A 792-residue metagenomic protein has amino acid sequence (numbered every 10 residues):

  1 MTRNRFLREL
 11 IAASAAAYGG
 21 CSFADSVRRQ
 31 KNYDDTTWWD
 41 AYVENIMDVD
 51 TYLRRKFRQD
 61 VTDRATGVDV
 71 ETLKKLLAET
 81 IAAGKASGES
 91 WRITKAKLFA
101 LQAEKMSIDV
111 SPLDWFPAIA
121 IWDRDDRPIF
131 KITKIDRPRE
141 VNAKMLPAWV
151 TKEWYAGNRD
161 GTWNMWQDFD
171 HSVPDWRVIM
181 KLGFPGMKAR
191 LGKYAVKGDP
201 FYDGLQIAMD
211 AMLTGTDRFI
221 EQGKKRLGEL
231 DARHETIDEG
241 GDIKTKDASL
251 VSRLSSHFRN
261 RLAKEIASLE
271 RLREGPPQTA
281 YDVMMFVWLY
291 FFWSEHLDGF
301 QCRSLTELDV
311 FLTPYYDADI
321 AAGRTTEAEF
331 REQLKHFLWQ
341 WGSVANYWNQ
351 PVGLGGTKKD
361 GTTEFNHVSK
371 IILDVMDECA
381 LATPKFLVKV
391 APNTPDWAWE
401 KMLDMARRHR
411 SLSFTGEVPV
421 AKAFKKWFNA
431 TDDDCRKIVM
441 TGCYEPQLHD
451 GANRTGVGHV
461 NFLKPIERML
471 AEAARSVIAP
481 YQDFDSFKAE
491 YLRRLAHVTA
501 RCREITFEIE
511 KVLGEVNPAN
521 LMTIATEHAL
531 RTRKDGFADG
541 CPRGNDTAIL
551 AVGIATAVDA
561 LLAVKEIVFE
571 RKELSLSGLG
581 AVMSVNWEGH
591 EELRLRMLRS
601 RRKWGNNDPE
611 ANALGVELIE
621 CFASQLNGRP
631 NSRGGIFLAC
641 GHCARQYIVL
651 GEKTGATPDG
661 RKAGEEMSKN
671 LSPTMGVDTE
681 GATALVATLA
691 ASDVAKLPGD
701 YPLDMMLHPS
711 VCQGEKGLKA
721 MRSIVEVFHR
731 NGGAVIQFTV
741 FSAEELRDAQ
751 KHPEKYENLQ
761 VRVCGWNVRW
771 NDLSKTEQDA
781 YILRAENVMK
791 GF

Functional and structural regions predicted by a protein language model:
M1-T2: N-terminal secretory signal peptides
R5-S26: N-terminal export signals
V27-L205, E229, N260-K264, S268 (+2 more regions): Conserved catalytic cores of very large enzyme subunits
I207-A211: Extended non-globular scaffold/tether segments
M212-D217: Short amphipathic alpha-helical heptad-repeat segments
D231-F258: Intrinsic disorder/low-complexity segments
